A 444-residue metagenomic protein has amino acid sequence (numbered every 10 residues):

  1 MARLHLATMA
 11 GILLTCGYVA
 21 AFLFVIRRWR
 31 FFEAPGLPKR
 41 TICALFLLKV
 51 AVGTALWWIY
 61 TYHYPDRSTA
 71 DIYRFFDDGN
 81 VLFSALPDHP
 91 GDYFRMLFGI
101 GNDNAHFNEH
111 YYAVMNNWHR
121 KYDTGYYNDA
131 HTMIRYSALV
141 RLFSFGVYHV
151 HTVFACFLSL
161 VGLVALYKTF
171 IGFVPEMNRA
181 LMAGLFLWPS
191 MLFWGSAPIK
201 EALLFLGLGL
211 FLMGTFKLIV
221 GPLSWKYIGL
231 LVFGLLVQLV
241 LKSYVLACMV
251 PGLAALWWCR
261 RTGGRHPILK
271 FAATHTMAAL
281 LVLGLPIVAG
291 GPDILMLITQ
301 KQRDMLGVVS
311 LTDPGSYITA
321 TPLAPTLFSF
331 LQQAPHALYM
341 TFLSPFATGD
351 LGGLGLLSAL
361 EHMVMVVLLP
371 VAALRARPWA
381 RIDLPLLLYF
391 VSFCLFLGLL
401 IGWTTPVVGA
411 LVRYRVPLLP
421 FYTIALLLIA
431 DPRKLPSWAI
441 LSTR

Functional and structural regions predicted by a protein language model:
A20-V25, A337, T341-A347, G353-D383: Hydrophobic, aromatic-rich transmembrane alpha-helices and their immediate juxtamembrane boundary segments
A21-R28, L139, H151-F173, V367-V371: Transmembrane-helix motifs of polytopic, lipid-linked glycan transferases
F31-F32, G172, G221-K226, L351 (+2 more regions): Membrane-interface helix-loop-helix junctions at transmembrane boundaries of multi-pass membrane enzymes, predominantly
Y62-D77, P87-V114, G125-Y136, A334 (+1 more regions): Extracytoplasmic catalytic/substrate-binding loops of multi-pass membrane glycan-assembly enzymes
F145, L166-L187: Transmembrane-helix signature of polytopic, membrane-embedded enzymes that assemble or transfer cell-envelope glycans
R179, I219-L236: Short hydrophobic alpha-helices at membrane interfaces in multi-pass membrane enzymes
A197-A202: Short acidic/glycine- and proline-prone juxtamembrane loop motifs at membrane-interface regions of multi-pass membrane
L230, G234-E361: Alpha-helical transmembrane segments and terminal signal-anchor/GPI-anchor hydrophobic tails, characterized by long
